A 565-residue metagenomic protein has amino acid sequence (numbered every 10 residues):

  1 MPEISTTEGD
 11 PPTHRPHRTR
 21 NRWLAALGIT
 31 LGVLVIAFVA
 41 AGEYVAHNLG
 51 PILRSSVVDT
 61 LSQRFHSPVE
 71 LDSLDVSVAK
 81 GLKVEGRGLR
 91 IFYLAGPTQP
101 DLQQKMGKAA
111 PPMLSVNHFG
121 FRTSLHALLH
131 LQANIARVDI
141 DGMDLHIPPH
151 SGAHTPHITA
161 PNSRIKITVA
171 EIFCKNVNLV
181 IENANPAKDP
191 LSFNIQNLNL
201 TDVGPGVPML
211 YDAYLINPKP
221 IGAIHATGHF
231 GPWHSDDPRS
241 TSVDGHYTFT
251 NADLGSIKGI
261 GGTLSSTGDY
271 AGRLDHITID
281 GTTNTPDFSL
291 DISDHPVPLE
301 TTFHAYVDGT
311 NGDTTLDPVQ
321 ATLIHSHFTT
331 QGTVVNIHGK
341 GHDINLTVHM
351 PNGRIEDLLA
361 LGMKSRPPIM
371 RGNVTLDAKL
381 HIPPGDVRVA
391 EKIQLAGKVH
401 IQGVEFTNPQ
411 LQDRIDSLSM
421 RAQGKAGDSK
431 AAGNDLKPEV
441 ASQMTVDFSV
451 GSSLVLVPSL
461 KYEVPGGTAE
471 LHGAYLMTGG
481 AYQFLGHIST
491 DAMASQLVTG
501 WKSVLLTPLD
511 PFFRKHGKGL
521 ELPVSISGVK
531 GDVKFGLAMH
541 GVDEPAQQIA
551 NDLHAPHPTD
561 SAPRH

Functional and structural regions predicted by a protein language model:
P2-H66: N-terminal type II signal-anchor transmembrane helix that functions as the membrane-insertion/stop-transfer segment
R22-L24, Q63-R64, V78-K80, L128 (+10 more regions): Membrane-proximal interfacial segments on either side of biological membranes
F38-P149: Terminal hydrophobic membrane-targeting helix
L71, G86, V116, I135 (+8 more regions): Hydrophobic residues on conserved beta-strands that form the core of alpha/beta folds
R87-I91, Y211-P218, D317-L323, P458-V464: Short beta-strand segments that buttress and anchor functional surface loops
E182, I216-P220, T250, S293 (+3 more regions): Short strand-coil-strand connectors
A441-M444: Generic long, charged, amphipathic alpha-helical segments
F448-H472, L476-T478: Extended serine/threonine-enriched, polar tracts that run as long, contiguous segments within proteins
